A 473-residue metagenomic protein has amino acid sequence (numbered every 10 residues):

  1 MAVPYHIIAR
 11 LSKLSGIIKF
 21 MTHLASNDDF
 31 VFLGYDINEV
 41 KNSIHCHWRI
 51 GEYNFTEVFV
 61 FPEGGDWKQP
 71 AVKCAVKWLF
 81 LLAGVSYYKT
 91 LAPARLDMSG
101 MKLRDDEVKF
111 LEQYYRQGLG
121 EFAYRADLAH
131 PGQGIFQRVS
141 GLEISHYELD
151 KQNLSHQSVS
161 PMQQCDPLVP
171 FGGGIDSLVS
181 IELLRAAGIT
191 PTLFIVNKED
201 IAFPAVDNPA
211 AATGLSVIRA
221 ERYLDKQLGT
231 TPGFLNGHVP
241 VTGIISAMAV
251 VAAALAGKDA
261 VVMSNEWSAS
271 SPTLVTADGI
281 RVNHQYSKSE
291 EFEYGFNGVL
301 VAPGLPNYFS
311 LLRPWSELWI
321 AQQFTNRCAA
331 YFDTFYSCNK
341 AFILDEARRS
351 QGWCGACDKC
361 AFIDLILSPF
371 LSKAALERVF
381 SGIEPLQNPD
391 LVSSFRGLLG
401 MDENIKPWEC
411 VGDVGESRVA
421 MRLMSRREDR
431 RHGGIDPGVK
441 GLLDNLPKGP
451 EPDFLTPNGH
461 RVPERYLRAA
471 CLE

Functional and structural regions predicted by a protein language model:
P4-F32, E39-C46, A126, H130 (+2 more regions): Nucleotide-activated chemistry modules centered on ATP-dependent adenylation/adenylyltransferase
Y35-Y53, E57-E63: N-terminal low-complexity, Ser/Thr- and acidic-residue-enriched intrinsically disordered segments
W67-H156: Low-complexity, highly charged intrinsically disordered N-terminal segments that act as targeting/localization
F171: Class I SAM-dependent methyltransferase "Motif I" SAM/SAH-binding loop
